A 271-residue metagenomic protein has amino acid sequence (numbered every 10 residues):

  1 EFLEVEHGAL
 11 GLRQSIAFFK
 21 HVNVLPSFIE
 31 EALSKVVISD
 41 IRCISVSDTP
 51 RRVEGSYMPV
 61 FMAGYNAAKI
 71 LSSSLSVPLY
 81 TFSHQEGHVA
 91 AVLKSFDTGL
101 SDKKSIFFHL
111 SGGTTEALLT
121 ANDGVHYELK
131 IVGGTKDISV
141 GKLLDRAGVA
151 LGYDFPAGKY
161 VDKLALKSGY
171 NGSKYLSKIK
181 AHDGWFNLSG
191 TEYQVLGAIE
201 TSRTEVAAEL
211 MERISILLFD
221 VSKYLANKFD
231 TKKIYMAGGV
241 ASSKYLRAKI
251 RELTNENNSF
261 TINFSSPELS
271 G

Functional and structural regions predicted by a protein language model:
E1-F19, H126-I131: Short glycine-rich, Thr/Ser-proximal phosphate-binding strand/loop in the N-terminal lobe of ATP-dependent enzymes
F28-R42, V221-K232: Phosphate/pyrophosphate-binding loops at sites that engage ATP/ADP/AMP, CoA/4′-phosphopantetheine, polyphosphate
E30-N66, S73: Short beta-strand-loop/turn "lid" adjacent to the catalytic site in phosphate-handling enzymes
I38-T49, F229-A241, N263: Short glycine-rich phosphate-binding loop at a beta-alpha junction
V77-S105: Conserved phosphate-binding catalytic cores of ATP/NTP-utilizing and phosphoryl-transfer enzymes
H88-A91, N263-G271: Glycine-rich phosphate-binding/hydrolytic loop that grips phosphoryl groups
S101-K103, F108-S111, E116-S202, R251: A short helix-loop
K163-I234, V240-E256, F260: A contiguous, well-structured pocket-lining segment that forms one wall/lid of small-molecule binding clefts in soluble
